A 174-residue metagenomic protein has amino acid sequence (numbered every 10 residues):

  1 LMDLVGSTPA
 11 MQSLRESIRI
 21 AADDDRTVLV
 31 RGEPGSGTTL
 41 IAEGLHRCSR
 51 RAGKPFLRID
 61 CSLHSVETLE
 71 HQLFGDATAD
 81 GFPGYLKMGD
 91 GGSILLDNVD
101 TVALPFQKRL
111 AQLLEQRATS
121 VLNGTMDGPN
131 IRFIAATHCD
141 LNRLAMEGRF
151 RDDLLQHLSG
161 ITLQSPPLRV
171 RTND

Functional and structural regions predicted by a protein language model:
L1-A145, L158, T162, P166-T172: AAA+ ATPase active-site-proximal loops
M146-F150: Charged helix-capping and loop-helix junction motifs
